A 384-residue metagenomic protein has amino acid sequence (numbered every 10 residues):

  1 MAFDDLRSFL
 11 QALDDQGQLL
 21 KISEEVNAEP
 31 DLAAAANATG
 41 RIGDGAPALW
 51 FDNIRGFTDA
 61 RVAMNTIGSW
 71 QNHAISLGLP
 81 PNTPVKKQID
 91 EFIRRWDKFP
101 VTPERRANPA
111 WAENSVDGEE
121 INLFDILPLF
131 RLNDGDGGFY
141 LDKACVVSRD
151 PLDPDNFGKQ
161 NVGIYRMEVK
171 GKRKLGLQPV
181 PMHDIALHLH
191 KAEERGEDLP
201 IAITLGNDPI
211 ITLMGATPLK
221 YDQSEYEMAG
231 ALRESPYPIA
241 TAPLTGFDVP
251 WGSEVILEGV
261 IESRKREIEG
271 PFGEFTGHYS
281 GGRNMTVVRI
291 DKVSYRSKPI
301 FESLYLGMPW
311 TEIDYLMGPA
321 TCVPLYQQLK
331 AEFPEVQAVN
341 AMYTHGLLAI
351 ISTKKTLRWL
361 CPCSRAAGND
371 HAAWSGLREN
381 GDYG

Functional and structural regions predicted by a protein language model:
M1-F272, G277-V287, D291-G384: Extended, highly charged
